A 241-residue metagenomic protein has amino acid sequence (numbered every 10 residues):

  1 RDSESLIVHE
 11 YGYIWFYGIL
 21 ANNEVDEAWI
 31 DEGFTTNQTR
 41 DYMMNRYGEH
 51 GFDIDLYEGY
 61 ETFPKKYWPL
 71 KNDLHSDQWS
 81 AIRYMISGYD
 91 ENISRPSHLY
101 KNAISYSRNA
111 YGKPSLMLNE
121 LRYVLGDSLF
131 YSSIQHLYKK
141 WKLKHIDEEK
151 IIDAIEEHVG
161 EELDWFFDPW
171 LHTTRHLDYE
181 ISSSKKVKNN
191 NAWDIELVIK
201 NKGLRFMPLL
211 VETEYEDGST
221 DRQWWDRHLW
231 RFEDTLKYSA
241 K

Functional and structural regions predicted by a protein language model:
R1-V198, F206: Hydrophobic alpha-helical and helix-loop surface patches within well-folded domains that function as non-catalytic
L163, L177-K241: Beta-strand-rich binding/interaction modules
